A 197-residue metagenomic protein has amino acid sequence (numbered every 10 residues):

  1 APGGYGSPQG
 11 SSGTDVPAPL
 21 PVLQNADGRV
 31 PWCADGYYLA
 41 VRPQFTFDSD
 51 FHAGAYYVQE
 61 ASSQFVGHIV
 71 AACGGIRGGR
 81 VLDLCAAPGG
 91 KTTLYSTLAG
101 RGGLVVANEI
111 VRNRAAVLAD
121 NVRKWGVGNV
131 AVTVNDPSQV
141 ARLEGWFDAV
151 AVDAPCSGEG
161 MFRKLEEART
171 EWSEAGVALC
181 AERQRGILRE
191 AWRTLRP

Functional and structural regions predicted by a protein language model:
A1-P197: S-adenosylmethionine
